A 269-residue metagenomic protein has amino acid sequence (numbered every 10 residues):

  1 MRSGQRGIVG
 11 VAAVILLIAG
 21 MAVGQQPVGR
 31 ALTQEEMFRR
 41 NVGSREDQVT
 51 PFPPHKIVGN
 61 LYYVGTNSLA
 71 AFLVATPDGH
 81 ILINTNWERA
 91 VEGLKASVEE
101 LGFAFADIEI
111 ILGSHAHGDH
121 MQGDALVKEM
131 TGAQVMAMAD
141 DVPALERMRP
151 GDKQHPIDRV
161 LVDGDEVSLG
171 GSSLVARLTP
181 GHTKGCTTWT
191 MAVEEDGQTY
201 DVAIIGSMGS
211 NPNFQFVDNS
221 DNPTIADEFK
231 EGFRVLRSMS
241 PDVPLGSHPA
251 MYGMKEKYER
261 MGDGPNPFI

Functional and structural regions predicted by a protein language model:
M1-A12: Bacterial N-terminal signal peptides that target proteins for export
G10-G20: Bacterial N-terminal signal peptides
Q25-P53: N-terminal pre-domain segments of enzymes
R40, L61-Y63, N86, I111-S114 (+1 more regions): Short, flexible loop segments at the rims of nucleotide/cofactor-binding pockets, characterized by
D47-L101, F105, T188-S210: Conserved beta-strand hairpin/beta-sheet module of binuclear metal-dependent hydrolase folds, prominently
N60, V74, N84, H115 (+6 more regions): Divalent metal-coordination and catalytic microenvironments
H80, W87-R89, P156-I157, E166-S168 (+1 more regions): Metallo-beta-lactamase
R89-E92, V98-S168, E194: Active-site HxH/HxHxD metal-binding segment of metal-dependent hydrolases
